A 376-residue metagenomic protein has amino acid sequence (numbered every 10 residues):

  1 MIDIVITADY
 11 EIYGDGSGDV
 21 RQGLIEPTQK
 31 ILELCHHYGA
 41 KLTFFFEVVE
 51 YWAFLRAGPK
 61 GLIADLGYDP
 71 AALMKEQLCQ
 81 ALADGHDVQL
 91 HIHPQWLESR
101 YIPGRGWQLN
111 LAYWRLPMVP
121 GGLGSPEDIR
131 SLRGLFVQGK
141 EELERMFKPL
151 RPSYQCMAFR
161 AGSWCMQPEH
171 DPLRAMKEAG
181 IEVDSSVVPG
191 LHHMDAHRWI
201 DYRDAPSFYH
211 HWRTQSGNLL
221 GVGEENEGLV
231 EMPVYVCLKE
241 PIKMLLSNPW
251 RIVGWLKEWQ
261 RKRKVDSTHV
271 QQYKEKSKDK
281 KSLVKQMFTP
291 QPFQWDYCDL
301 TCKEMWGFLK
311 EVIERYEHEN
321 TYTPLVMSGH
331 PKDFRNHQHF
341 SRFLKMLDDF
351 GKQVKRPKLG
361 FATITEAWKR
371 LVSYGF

Functional and structural regions predicted by a protein language model:
M1-D87, W96, Q155-M157, M327: Active-site beta->alpha N-cap acidic-glycine motif
A8-Y10, F44-V48, L90-P94, R160-S163 (+3 more regions): A cross-domain feature marking catalytic cores of carbohydrate-active enzymes and several ubiquitous metabolic/repair
E11-G23, L55-D69, M118-L132, M157-C165 (+2 more regions): The substrate-binding groove and active-site-proximal loops of carbohydrate-active enzymes, especially glycoside
L32-A40, G67-H91, L97, G104-L109 (+4 more regions): Acidic (Asp/Glu)-rich catalytic clusters
H36-H37, G121-S163, V222-E224, M232 (+1 more regions): CE4/NodB-like, metal-dependent polysaccharide N-deacetylase domain that modifies extracellular/periplasmic N-acetylated
V49-Y51, V88-G106, C237-L246, I252: Short, solvent-exposed beta-strand-terminating loops
A64-V88, L109-R133, R174-H193, I200-T214: Acidic, His- and aromatic-enriched active-site or binding-groove loops in soluble protein domains that engage sugars
K148, A161-H318: Active-site-adjacent pocket scaffolds in enzyme catalytic domains
